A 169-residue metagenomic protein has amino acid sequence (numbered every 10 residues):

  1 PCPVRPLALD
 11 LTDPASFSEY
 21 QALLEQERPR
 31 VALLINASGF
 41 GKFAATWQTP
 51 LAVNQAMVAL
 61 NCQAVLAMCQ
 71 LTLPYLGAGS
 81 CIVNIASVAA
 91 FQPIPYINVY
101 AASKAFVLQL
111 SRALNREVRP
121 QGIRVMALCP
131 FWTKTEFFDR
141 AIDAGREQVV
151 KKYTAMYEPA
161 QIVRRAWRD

Functional and structural regions predicted by a protein language model:
A8-E19, L51: The beta1-alpha1 cofactor-binding region of Rossmann-like NAD(H)/NADP(H)-dependent oxidoreductases
A37-K42: Conserved NAD(P)H cofactor-binding loop of Rossmann-fold oxidoreductase domains
A45-A56: Substrate-binding pocket helix/loop in short-chain dehydrogenase/reductase
W47, I94-N98: Active-site loop immediately N-terminal to the catalytic Tyr-X3-Lys motif of short-chain dehydrogenase/reductase
C69, S103: Active-site helix of classical SDR
S87: Residue(s) in the substrate-gating loop at a strand-loop-helix junction that position the organic substrate next
R116-D169: SDR active-site lid
